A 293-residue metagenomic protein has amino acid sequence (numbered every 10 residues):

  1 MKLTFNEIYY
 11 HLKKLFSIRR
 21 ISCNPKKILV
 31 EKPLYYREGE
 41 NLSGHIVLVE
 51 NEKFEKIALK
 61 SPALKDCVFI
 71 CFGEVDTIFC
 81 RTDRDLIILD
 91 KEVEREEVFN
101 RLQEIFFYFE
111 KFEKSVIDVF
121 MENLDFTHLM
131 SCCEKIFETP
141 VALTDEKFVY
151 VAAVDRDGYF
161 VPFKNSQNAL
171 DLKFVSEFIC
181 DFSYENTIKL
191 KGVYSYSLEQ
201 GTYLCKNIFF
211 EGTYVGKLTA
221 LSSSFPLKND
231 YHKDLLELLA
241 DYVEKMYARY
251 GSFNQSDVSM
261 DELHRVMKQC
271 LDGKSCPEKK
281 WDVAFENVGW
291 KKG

Functional and structural regions predicted by a protein language model:
M1-L263, C276, G289-W290: Alpha-helical/coil-rich non-catalytic "connector" segments in signaling and regulatory proteins
V116, K268-Q269: Surface-exposed cleft-lining segments at the edges of enzyme active sites
L129, W281-A284: Generic hydrophobic alpha-helical segments
S197, C270-L271: Acidic/polar residues at beta-strand termini and the immediately following turn/coil
L271-W281: Interdomain coupling helix/linker and adjacent catalytic-core signature of nucleotidyl signaling output domains
A284-G293: Active-site-proximal structural segments of metal-dependent nucleotidyl cyclase/transferase enzymes
